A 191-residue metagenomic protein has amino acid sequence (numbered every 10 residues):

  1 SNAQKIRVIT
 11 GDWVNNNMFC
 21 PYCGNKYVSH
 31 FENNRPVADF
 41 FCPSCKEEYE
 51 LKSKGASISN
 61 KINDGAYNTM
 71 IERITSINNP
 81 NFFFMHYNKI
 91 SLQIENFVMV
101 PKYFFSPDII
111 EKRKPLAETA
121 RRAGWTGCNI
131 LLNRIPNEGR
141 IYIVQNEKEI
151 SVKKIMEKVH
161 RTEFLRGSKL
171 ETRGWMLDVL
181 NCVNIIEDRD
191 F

Functional and structural regions predicted by a protein language model:
S1-V8, P21-S29: Short Cys/His-rich Zn2+-coordinating modules
N17, V37-D39: Residues immediately within or flanking Cys/His clusters that coordinate Zn2+ in small zinc-binding modules
C20-C23, C42-C45: Short cysteine-rich clusters marking metal-coordination/redox-active sites
Y27-N33, K52-A56: Short Cys/His-rich "knuckle" micro-motifs
K46-N81: Short metal-binding segments enriched for Cys and/or His
N79-Q93: Extended, Lys/Arg-enriched charged tracts that mediate electrostatic binding to polyanionic substrates
L92-N181: Long, low-complexity, charged/polar intrinsically disordered regions in eukaryotic proteins
D188-F191: Short acidic, hydrophobic short linear motifs in intrinsically disordered regions
